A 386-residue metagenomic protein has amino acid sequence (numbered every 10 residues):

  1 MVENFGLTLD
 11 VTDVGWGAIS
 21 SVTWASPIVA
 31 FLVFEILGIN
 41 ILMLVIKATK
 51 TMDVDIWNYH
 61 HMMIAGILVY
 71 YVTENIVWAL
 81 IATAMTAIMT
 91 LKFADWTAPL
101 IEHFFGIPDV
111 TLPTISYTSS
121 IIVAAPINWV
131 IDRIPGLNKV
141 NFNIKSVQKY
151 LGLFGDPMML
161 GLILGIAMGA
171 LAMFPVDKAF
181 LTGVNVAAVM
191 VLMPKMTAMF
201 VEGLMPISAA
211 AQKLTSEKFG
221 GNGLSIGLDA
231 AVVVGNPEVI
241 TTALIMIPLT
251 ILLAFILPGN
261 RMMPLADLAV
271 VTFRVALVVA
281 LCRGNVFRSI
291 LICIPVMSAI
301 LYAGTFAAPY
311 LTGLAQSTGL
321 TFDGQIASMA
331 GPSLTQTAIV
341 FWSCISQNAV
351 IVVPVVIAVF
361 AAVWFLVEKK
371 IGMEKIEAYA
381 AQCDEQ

Functional and structural regions predicted by a protein language model:
M1-S225, A280-R288, L314-Q386: Signature of multi-pass transmembrane helix bundles
L44-M52, Y71-T73, G227-G313: Hydrophobic alpha-helical bundle architecture
